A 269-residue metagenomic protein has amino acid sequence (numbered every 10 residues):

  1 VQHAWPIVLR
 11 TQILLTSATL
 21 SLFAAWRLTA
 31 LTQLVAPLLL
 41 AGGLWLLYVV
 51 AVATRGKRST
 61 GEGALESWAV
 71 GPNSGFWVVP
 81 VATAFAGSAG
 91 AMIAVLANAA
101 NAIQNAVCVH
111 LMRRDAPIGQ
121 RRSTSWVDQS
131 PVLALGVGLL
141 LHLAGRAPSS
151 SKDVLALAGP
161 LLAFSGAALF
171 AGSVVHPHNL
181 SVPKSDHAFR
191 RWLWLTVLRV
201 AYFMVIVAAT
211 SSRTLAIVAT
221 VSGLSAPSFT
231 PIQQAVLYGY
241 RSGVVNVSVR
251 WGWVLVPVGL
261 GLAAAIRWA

Functional and structural regions predicted by a protein language model:
V1-A269: Alpha-helical transmembrane segments of multi-pass small-molecule/ion transporters
